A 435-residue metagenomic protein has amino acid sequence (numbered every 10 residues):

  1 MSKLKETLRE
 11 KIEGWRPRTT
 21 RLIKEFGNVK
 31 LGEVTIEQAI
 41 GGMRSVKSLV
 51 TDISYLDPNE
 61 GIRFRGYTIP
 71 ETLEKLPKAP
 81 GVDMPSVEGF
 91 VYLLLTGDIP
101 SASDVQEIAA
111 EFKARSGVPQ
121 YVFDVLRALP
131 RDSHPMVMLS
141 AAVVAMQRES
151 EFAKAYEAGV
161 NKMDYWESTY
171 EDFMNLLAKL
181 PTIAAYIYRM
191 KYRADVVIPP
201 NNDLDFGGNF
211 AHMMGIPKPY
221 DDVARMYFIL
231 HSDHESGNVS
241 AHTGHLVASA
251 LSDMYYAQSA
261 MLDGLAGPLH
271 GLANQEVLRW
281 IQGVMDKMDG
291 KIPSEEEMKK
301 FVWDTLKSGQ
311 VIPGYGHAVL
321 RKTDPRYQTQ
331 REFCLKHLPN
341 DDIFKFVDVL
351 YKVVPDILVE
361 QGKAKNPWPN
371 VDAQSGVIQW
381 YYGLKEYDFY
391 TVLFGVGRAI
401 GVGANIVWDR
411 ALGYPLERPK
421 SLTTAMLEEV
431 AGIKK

Functional and structural regions predicted by a protein language model:
S2-K435: Hydrophobic alpha-helical bundle cores within soluble ligand-binding/oligomerization subdomains
